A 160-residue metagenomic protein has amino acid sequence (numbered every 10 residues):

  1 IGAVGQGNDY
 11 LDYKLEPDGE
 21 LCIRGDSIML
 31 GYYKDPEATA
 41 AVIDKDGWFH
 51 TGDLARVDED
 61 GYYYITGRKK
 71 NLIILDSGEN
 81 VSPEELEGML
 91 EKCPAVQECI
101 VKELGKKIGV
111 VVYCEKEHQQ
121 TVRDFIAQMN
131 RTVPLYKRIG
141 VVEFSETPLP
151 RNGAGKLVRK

Functional and structural regions predicted by a protein language model:
I1-G19, S27-L30, A40-W48: Conserved ATP-binding loop and adjacent catalytic segment of the adenylate-forming AMP-binding
D12, D18, D46, E59-D60 (+2 more regions): Residue-level recognition of short loop/turn positions
L15, G25, L30-G31, L54-K137: AMP-binding/adenylate-forming catalytic core of the ANL superfamily
L21, Y63-I65, L157: Hydrophobic "anchor" residues
R24-G25, S145: A secondary-structure boundary/capping signal
T51: Generic enzyme active-site microenvironment
A127-K160: Conserved C-terminal "lid"/linker of ANL adenylate-forming enzymes
